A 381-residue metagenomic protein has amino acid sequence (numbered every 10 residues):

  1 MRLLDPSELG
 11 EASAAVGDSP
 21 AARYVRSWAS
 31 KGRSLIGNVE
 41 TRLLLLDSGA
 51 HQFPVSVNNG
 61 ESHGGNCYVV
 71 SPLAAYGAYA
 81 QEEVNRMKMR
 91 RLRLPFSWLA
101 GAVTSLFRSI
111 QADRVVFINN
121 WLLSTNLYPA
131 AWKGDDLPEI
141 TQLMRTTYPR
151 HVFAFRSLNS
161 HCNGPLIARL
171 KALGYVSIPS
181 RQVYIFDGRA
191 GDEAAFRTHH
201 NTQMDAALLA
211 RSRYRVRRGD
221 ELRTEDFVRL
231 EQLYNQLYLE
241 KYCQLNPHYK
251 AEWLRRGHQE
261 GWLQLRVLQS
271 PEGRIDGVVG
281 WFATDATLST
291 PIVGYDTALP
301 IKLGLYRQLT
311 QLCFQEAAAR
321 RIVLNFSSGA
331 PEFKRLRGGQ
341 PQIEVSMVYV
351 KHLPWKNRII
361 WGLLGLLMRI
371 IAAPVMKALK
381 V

Functional and structural regions predicted by a protein language model:
R2-S48, V57-S62, F155-S180, R189-I301: A conserved beta-strand-loop-helix scaffold within acyl/acetyltransferase catalytic domains
S30-L143, T147, D276-A298, V345: Conserved donor-binding loop and adjoining core beta-sheet/short helix segment in diverse acyl/aminoacyl transferases
L92, F96-R213: Acyl-donor-binding surface of acyltransferase catalytic domains
L173-A195, V323-V381: Active-site/acyl-donor-binding loops of N-acyltransferases
W253-R358: Aromatic (often tryptophan-rich) hydrophobic motifs at membrane interfaces
